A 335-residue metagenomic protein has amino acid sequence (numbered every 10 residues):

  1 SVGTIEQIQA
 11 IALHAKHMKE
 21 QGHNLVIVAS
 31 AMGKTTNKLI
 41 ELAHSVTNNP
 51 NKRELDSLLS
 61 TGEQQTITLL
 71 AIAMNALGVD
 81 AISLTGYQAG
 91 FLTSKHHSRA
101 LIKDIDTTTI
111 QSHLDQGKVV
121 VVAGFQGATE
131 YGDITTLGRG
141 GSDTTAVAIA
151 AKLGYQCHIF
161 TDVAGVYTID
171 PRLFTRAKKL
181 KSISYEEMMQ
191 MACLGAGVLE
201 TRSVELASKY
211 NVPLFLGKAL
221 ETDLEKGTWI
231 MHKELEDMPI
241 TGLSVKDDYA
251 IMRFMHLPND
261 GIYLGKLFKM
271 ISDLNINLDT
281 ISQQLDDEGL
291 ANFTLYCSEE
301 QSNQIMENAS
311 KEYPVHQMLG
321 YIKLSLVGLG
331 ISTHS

Functional and structural regions predicted by a protein language model:
S1-V204: Nucleotide/pyrophosphate-binding catalytic subdomain
A29-T36, L216-E234: Terminal amphipathic helices with adjacent charged low-complexity linkers/tails
S30, L84, V122-A123, F160 (+5 more regions): Generic beta-strand/beta-sheet core signal
D80-I82, P213, N277: Conserved beta-strand segments of alpha/beta enzyme cores
Q156-H158, V212, L216, E221: Internal nucleotide-binding/catalytic subdomain
L199, Y210, E221-T228, S302: Surface-exposed amphipathic alpha-helical tracts and adjacent flexible/coil segments at the periphery of soluble enzymes
A207: Acidic-aromatic/histidine active-site loop/patch
G227-S335: A conserved regulatory-domain signal marking ACT and ACT-like small-molecule sensing domains and adjacent regulatory
